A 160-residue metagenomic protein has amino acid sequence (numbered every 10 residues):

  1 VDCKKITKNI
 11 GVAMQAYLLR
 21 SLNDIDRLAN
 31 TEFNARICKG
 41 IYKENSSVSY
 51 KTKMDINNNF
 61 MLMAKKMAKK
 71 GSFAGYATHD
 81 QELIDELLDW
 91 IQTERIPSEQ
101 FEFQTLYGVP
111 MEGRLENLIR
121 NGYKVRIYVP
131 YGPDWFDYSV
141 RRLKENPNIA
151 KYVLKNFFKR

Functional and structural regions predicted by a protein language model:
V1-R160: Positively charged, amphipathic and often flexible ligand-engagement surfaces
